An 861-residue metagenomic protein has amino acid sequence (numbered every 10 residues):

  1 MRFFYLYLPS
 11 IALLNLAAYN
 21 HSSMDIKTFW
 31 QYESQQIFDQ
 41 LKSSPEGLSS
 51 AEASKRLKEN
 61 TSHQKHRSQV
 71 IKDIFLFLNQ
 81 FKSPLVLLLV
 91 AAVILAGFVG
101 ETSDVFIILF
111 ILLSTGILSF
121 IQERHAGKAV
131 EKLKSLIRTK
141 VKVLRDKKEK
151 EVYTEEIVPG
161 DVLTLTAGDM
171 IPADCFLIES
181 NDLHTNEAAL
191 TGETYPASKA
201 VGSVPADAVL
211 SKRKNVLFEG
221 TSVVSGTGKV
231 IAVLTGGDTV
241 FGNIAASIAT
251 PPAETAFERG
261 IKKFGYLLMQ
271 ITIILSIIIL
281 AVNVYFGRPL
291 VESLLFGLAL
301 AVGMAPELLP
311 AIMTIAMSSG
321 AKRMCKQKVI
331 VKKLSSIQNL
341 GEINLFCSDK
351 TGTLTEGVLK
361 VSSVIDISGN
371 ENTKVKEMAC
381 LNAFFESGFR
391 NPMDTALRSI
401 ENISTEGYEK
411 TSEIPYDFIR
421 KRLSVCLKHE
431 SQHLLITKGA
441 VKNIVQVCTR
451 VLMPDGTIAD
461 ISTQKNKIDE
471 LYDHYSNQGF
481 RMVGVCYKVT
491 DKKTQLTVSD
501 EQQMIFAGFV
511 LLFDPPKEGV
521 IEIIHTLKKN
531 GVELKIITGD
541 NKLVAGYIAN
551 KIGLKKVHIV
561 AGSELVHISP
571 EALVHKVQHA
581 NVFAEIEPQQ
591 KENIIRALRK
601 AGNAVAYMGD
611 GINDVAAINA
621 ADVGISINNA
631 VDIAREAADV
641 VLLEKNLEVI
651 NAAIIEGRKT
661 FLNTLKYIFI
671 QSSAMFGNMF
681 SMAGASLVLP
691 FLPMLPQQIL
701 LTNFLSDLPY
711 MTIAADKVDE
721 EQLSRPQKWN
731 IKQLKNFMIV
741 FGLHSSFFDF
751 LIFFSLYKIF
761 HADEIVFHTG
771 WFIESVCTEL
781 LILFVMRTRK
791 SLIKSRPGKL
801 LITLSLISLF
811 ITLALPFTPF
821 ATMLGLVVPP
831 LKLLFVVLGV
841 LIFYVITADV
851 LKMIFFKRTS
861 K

Functional and structural regions predicted by a protein language model:
D25-T28, F106-F110, R138-K262, K374 (+3 more regions): Cytosolic catalytic regions of P-type ion-transporting ATPases
N60-V143, E149, G237-T239, A246-K326 (+5 more regions): Hydrophobic alpha-helical segments characteristic of transmembrane helices in integral membrane transporters
S62-I94, G127, E149-K150, D207-V216 (+7 more regions): Soluble-to-membrane junctions at the N-terminal ends of transmembrane alpha-helices in multi-pass ion-transporting
K134-D146, V329-F346: Membrane-cytosol interface motif
V216-V224, N339-F506, L512, H525 (+6 more regions): Cytosolic catalytic regions of ATP/NTP-dependent phosphoryl-transfer enzymes
I279, I552, K556-Y607, A621 (+2 more regions): Membrane-embedded transport module
F513-V532: Short, acidic loop-to-helix structural element flanking the phosphoryl-transfer center in phosphate-processing enzymes
